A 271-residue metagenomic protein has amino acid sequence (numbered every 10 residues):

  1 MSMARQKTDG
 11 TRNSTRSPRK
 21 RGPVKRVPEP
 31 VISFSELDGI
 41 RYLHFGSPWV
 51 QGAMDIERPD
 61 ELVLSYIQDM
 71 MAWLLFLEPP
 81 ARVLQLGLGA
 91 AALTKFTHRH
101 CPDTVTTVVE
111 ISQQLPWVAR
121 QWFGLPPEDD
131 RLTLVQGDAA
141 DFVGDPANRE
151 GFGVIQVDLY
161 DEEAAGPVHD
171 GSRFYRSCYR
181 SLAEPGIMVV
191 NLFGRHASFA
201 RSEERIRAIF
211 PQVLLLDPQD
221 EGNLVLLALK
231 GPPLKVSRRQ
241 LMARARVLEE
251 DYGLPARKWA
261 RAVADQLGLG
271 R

Functional and structural regions predicted by a protein language model:
S2-D38, Y42, V50-E57, L64-S65 (+1 more regions): SAM/dcSAM-binding transferase cores
A4-G10, S172-K235: C-terminal substrate-binding/active-site "lid" region of AdoMet-derived donor-dependent transferases
K25, L37, D60-R180, E184: The AdoMet/dcAdoMet-binding core of the Class I SAM-like
P28, E78-A81, W122, D130-D138 (+8 more regions): Hydrophobic/basic alpha-helical segments enriched in Actinobacteria
P48, A139, P218-D220: Residues that form or immediately flank small-molecule/cofactor binding pockets and catalytic motifs
P48-G52, Y160-E163, M188: A short, flexible beta-alpha/helix-coil linker loop
